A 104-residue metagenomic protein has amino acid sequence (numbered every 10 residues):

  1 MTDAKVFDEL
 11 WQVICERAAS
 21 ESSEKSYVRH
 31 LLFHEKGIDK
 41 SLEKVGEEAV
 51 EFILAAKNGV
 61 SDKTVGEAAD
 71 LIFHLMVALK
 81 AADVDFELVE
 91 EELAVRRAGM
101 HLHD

Functional and structural regions predicted by a protein language model:
M1-A68, I72-D104: Flexible "arm" and connector segments at domain edges
